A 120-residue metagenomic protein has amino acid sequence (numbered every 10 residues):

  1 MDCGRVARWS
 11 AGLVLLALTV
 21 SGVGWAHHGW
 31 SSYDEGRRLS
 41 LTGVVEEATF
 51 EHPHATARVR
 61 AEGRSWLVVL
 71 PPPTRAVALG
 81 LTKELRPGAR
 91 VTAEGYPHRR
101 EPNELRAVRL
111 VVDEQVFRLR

Functional and structural regions predicted by a protein language model:
D2-L13: Bacterial N-terminal signal peptides that target proteins for export
G24-L39: Short boundary/loop segments of OB/S1/cold-shock single-stranded nucleic-acid-binding domains
G43-V45: Conserved hydrophobic positions within beta-strands
E51-R60: Short aromatic-glycine-enriched beta-strand elements
V77-A93: Short nucleic-acid-contacting surface segments enriched for D/E, G, S/T with interspersed K/R
R99-R120: OB-fold/S1-family single-stranded nucleic acid-binding modules
